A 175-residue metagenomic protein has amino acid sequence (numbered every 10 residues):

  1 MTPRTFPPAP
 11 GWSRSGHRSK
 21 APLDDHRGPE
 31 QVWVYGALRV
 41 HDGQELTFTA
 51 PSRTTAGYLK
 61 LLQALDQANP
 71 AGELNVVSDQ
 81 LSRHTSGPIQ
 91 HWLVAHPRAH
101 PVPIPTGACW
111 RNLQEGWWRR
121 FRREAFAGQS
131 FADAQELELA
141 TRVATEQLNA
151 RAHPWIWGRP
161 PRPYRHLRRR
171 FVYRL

Functional and structural regions predicted by a protein language model:
M1-Q63, R162-R174: Extended, low-complexity cationic-aromatic segments
K20-R27, A95-L113, Q129-F131: RNase H-like polynucleotidyl transferase catalytic core
D42-Q44, G72-E73, H96-H100: Short glycine-/polar-rich loops that comprise or flank the Walker A/P-loop and associated switch/sensor motifs
G72-H84, G107: Acidic/histidine-rich, metal-coordinating catalytic segments
S86-A95: Short, aromatic/basic amphipathic alpha-helical patches
E115-E136, Q147-N149: Active-site proximal helix-loop segment of RNase H-like, two-metal nucleases, encompassing DDE(D)
L139-L175: C-terminal domain-tail junction helix/linker
